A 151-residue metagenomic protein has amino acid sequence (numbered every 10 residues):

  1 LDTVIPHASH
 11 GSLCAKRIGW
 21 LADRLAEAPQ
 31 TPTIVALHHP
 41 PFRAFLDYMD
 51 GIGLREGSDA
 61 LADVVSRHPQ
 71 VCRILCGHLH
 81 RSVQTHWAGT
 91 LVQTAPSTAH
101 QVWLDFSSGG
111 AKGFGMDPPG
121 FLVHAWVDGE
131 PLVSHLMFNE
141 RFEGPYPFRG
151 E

Functional and structural regions predicted by a protein language model:
L1-P6, S134: Short intrinsically disordered, low-complexity coil segments enriched in acidic
T3-V4, F45-M49, L104-S107: Short acidic, glycine/proline-rich loop/turn micro-motifs
T3-V4, P40, S97-T98: Active-site beta-loop-alpha junctions enriched in small/polar residues
A8-L91, V123, F148: His/acidic metal-ligating clusters that form di-metal
V64, T85-E151: Binuclear metal-dependent phosphoesterase catalytic core
